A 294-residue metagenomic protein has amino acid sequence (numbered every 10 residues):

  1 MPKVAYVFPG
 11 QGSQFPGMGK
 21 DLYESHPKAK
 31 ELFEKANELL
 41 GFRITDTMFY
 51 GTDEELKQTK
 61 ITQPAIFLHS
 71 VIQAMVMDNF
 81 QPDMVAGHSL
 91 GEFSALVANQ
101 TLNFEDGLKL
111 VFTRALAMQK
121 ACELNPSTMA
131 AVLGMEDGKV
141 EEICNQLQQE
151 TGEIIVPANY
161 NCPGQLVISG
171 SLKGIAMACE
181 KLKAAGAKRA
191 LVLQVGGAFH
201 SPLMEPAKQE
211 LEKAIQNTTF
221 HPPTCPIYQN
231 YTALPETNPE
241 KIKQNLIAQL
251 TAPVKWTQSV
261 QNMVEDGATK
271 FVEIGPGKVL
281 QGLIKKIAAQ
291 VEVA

Functional and structural regions predicted by a protein language model:
P2-V140, K270-A294: FabD-like malonyl-/acyl-CoA
Q11-S13, L40, N99-T251: Alpha/beta catalytic cores of group-transfer enzymes, especially the acyltransferase/condensing modules of polyketide
T62-P64, A198, P253: Glycine-rich phosphate/pyrophosphate-binding beta-alpha loops
L68, L250-V254: Conserved phosphate-coordination/catalytic loops
D78, K183, V264-G267: Non-catalytic positions within long, well-ordered alpha-helices that form the structural scaffold/packing of enzyme
K241, N245, K255-Q258, V279: Short amphipathic alpha-helical segments
P253-A268: A short, acidic, amphipathic alpha-helical segment used as a generic capping/interface helix at domain edges
